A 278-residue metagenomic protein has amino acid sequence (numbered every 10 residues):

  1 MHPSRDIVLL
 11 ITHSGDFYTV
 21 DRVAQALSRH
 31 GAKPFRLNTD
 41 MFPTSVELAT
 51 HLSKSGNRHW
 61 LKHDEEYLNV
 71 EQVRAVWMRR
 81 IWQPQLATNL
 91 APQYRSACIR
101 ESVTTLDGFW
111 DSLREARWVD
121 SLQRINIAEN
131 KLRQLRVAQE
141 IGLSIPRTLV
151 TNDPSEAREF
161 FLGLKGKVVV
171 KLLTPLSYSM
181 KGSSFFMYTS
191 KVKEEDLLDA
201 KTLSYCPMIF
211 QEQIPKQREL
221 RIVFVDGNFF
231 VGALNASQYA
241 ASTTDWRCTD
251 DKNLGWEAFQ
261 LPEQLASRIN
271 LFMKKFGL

Functional and structural regions predicted by a protein language model:
P3, S14-H30, F35-S144: Conserved N-proximal alpha/beta basic substrate-recognition cap immediately N-terminal to, or forming the N-lobe
S4-L9: Extreme N-terminal starter segment of soluble prokaryotic enzymes
L27, A157-R158, G163-S267, F272: Phosphate-binding site of ATP-dependent enzymes
R36-L37, W118-D120, R147-T151, V170 (+1 more regions): General beta-strand structural signal in soluble alpha/beta enzymes
H59-V70, L149-V150, V169-G182: Short, basic, helix/turn surface patches
Q83, Q123-N126, V150-E156, T174-L176 (+1 more regions): Short acidic/polar capping segments at secondary-structure boundaries
I141-K165: Rossmann-like NAD(P)H-binding beta-loop-alpha module
M273-L278: Short, intrinsically disordered, charge-balanced linker/junction segments flanking boundaries in proteins
